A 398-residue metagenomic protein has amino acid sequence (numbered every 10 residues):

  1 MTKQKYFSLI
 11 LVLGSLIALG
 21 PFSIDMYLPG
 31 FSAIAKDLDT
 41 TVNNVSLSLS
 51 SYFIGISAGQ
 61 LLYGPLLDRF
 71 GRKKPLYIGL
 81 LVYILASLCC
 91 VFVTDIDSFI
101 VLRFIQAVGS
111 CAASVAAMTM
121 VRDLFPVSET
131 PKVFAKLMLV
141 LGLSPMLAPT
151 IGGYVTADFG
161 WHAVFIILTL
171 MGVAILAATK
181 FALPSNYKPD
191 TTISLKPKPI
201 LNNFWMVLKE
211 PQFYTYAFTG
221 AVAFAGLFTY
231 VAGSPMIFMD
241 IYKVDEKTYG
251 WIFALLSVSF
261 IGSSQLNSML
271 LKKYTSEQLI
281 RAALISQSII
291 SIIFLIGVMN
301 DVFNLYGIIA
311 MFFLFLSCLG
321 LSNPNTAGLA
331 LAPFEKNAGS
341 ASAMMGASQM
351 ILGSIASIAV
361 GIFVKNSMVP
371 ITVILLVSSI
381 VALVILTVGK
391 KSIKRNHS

Functional and structural regions predicted by a protein language model:
T2, N186-A217: Juxtamembrane intracellular "pre-TM" segments in multi-pass secondary transporters
D39, G71, F92-S98, G109 (+2 more regions): Helix-breaking motifs and short loop linkers at transmembrane-helix boundaries and internal kinks in secondary membrane
A58-D97: Conserved MFS/SLC helix-loop-helix module at the cytosolic interface between two early adjacent transmembrane helices
L81-T94, Q287-V302: C-terminal ends and interior cores of transmembrane alpha-helices in multi-pass membrane transporters/permeases
V82, A86-C89, D97-I105, Y306-F312: Paired small-residue
S98, F125-S128, A135-F181: Helix-loop-helix hairpin linking two adjacent transmembrane segments in secondary transporters
L102-L143: Cytoplasmic helix-loop-helix junction between adjacent transmembrane helices in 12-TM secondary transporters
L329-S367, I374-L375: A late C-terminal transmembrane helix in Major Facilitator Superfamily
